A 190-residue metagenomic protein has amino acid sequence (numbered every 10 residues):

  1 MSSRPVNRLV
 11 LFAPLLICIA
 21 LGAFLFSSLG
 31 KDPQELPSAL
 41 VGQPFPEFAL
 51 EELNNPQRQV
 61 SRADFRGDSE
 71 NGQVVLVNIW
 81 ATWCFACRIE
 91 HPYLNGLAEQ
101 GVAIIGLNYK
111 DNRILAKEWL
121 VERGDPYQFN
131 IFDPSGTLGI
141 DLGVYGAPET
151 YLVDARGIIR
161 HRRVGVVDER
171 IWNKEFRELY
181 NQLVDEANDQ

Functional and structural regions predicted by a protein language model:
M1-N54: N-terminal targeting signals for export/organelle localization
N7, L11, V121-P126, D133-A187: Thiol/disulfide oxidoreductase modules built on the thioredoxin-like
A49-L76: A short beta-strand-turn-helix
N71-V74, Q100-A103, Q128: Loop/turn elements at helix/coil->beta-strand transitions in domains of secreted/extracellular proteins
Q73-V75, I79-W83, G146: Short pre-active-site segment immediately N-terminal to redox-active cysteine/selenocysteine motifs in thiol-based
L76-V77, I104, T150: Hydrophobic beta-strand anchors of alpha/beta hydrolase catalytic cores
T82-I89, E149: C-type cytochrome heme c attachment motif
R88-G124, P134-I140: Structural microenvironment flanking redox-active thiols in thiol-disulfide oxidoreductases
